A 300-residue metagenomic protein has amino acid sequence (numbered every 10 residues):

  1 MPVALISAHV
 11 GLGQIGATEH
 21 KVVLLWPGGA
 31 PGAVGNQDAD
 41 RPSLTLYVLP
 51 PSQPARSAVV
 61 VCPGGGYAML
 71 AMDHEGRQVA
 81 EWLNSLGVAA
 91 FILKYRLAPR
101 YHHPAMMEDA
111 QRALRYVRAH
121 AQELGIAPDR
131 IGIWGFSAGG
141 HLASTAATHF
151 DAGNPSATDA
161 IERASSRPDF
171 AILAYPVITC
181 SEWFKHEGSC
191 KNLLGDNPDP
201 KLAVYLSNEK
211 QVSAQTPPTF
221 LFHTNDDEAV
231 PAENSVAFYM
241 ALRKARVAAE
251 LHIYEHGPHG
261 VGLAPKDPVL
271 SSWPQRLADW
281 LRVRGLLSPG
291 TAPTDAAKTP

Functional and structural regions predicted by a protein language model:
I15-P54: N-terminal cap/lid segment of alpha/beta-hydrolase-fold proteins
P42, A157-I161, D196-Q211, T216-P217: Active-site nucleophile elbow and catalytic-triad environment of alpha/beta-hydrolase enzymes
Y47, F222, A232-P300: C-terminal catalytic histidine-bearing segment of alpha/beta-hydrolase fold enzymes
A55-G64: Short beta-strand element of the alpha/beta-hydrolase
P63-A68, N225: Active-site glycine-rich loops that stabilize anionic/oxyanionic intermediates across multiple enzyme folds
A71-D73, R77-V79, L93-P128, A264-S272: Catalytic nucleophile-loop/oxyanion-hole region of alpha/beta-hydrolase and closely related hydrolase-like folds
R112-K185, S189, A203-V204, N208 (+1 more regions): Primarily recognizes the serine-hydrolase "nucleophile elbow" in alpha/beta-hydrolase and SGNH/GDSL folds
L221-H223, D227: Short beta-strand/loop motif that positions the catalytic acidic residue of the alpha/beta-hydrolase fold
